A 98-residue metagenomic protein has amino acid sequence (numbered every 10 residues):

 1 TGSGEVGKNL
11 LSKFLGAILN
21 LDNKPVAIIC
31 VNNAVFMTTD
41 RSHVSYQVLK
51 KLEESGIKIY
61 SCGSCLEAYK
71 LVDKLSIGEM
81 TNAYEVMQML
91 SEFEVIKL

Functional and structural regions predicted by a protein language model:
T1-S42: Conserved mixed alpha/beta catalytic, RNA-binding, or beta-rich assembly cores of soluble enzyme, regulatory
L11, S45, E79-N82: Amphipathic coiled-coil/heptad-repeat helices and related helical stalk/stem segments that mediate oligomerization
G16-N20, E54, S91-E92: Short, intrinsically disordered, mixed-charge
C30, Y60-C62, I96-L98: General beta-strand structural signal in soluble alpha/beta enzymes
T39-S45, K74-L75: Glycine-rich loop at the start of a catalytic domain that most often binds anionic cofactors/ligands
V44-L71: A glycine-rich helix N-cap at a beta->alpha junction
I77-Y84, K97: Short acidic-hydrophobic, aromatic-tinged amphipathic segments that line or gate anion-handling sites
M87-L98: C-terminal edge-of-domain segments
